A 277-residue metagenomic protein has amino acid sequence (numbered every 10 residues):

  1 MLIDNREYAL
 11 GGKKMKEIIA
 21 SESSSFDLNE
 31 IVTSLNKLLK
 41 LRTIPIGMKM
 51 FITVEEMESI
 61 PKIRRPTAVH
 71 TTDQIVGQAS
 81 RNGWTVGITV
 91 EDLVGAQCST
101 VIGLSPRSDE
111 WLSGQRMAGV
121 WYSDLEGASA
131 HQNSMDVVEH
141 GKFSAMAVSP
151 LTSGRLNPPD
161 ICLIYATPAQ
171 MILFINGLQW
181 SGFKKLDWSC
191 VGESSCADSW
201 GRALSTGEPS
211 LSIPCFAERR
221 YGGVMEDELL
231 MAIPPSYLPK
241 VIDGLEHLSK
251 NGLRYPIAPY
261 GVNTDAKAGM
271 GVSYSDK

Functional and structural regions predicted by a protein language model:
L2-K277: Acidic, serine/proline-rich low-complexity intrinsically disordered regions
